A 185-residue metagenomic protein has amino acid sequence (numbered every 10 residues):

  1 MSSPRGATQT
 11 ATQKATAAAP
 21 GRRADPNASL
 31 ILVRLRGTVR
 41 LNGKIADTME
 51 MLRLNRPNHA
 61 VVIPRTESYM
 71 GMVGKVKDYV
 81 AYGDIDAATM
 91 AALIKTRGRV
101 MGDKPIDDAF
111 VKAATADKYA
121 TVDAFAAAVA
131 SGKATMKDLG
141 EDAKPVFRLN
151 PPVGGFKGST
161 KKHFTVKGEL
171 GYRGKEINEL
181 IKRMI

Functional and structural regions predicted by a protein language model:
S2-I185: Core subunits and conserved enzymes of cellular information-processing and envelope-translocation systems across
